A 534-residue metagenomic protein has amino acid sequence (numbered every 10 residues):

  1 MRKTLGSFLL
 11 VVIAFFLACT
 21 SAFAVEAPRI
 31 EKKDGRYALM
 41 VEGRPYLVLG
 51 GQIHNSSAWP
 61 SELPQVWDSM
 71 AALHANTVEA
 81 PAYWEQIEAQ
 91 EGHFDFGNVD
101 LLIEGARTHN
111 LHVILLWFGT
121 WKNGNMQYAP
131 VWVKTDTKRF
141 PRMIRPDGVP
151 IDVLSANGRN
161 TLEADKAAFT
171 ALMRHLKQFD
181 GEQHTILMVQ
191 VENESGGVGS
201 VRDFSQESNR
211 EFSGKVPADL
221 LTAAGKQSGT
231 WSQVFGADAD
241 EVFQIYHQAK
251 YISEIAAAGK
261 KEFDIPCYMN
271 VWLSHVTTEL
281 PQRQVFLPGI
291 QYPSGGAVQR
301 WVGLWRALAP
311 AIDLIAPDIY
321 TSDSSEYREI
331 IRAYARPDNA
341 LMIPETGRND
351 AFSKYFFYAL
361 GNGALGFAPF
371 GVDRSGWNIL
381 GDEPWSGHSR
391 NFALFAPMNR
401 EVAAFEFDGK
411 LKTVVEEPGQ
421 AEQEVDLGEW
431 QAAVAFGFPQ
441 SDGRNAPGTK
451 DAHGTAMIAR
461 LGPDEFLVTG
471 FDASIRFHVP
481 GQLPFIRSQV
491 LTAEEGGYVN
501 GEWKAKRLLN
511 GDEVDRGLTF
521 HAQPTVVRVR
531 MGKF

Functional and structural regions predicted by a protein language model:
F8-T20: Bacterial N-terminal signal peptides
F23-N76: N-terminal carbohydrate-binding accessory modules
V25, F357-Q482: Aromatic- and carboxylate-lined catalytic core of secreted/periplasmic carbohydrate-active enzymes
S56-A72, P293-L308, E326-Y327, S353-F356: Short, acidic/polar
L63-T137, Q248-D264: Aromatic-lined substrate-binding rim segments of carbohydrate-active enzymes
L111, E254-D264, R300-V402: Catalytic-core region of carbohydrate-active enzymes that cleave or remodel glycosidic bonds
K138-W305: Polysaccharide-binding and catalytic clefts of secreted carbohydrate-active enzymes
V434-A456, D464-F534: C-terminal beta-sandwich/jelly-roll accessory domains of carbohydrate-active enzymes
